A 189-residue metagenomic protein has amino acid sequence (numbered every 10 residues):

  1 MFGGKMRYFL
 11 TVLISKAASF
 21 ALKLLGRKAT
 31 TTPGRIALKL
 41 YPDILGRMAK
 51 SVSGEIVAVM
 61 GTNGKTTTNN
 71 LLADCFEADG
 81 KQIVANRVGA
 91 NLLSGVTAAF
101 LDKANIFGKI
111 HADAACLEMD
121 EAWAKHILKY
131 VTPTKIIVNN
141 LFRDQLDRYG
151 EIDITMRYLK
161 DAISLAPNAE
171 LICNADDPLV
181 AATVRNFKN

Functional and structural regions predicted by a protein language model:
M1-A58, C75-D79, S94-F107: Short, basic phosphate-binding NTP loop
G54, F142-N189: Acidic, Mg2+-coordinating active-site environments of NTP-dependent enzymes
V59, T67-A85: A conserved segment at the C-terminal end of the G1
G64: Conserved glycine(s) of the Walker
I83-R87, L117, I172-N174: General beta-strand structural signal in soluble alpha/beta enzymes
A104-K109, K129-Y130, I163-A166: Conserved catalytic network of the ASCE P-loop NTPase/AAA+ motor domain
D113, T134, A169: Conserved acidic residues
L117-D144, T183-N189: Extended acidic/charged loop-beta regions that coordinate divalent cations and stabilize anionic phosphate/carboxylate
